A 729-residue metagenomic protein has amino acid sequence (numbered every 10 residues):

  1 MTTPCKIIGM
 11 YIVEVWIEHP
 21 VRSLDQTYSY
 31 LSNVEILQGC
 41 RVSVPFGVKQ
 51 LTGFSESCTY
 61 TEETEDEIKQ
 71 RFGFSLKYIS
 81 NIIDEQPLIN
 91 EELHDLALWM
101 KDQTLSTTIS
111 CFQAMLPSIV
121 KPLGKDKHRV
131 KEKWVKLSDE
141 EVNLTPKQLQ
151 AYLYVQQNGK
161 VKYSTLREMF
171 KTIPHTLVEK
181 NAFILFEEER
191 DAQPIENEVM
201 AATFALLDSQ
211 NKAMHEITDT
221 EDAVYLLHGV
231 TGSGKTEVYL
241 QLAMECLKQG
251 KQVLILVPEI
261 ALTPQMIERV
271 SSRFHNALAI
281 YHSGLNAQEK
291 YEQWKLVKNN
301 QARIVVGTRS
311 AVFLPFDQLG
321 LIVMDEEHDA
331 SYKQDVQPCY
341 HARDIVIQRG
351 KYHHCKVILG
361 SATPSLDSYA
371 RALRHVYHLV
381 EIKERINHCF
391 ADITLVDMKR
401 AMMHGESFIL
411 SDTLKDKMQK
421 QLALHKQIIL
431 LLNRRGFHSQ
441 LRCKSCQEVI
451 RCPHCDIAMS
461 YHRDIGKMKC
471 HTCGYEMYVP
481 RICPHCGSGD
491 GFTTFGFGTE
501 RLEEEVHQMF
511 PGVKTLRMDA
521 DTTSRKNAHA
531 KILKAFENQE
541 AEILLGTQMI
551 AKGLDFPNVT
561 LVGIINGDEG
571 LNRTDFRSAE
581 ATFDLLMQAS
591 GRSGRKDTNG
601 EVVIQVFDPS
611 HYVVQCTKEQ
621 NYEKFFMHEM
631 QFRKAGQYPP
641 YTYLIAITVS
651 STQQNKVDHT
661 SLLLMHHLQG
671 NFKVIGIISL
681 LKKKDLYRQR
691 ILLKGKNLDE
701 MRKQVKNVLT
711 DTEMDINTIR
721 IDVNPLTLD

Functional and structural regions predicted by a protein language model:
M1-S361, L373-H388, H659, L663 (+5 more regions): Accessory, non-ATPase domains that flank or precede helicase/AAA+ motor cores in DNA-metabolism machines
V21-S23, R463, Q637-T642, K682-L686: Short, flexible turn/loop "capping" segments at secondary-structure junctions
A201-L207, N211, A223-T648, Q653-D658 (+4 more regions): Inter-lobe coupling/hinge segments of SF2-like helicase ATPases
N671-I678: A short linear hydrophobic-aromatic micro-motif
